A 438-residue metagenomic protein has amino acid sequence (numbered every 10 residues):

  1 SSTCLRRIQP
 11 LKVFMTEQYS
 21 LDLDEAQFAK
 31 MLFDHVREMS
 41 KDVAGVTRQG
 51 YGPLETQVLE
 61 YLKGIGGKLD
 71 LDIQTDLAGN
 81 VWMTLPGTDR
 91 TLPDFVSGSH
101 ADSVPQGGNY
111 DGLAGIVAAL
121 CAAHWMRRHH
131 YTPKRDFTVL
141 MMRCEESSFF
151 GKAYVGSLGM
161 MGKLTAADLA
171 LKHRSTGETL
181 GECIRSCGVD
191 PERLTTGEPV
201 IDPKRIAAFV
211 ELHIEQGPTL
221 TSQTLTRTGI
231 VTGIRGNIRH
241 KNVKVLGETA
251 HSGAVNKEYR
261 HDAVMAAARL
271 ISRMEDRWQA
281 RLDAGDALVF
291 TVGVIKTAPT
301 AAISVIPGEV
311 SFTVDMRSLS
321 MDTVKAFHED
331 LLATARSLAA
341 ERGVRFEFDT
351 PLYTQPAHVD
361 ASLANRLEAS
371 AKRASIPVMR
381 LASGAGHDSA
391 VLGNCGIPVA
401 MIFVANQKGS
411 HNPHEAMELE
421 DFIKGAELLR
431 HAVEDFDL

Functional and structural regions predicted by a protein language model:
T16-G52, D168, S410-H411: N-terminal capping segment at the start of a domain
D24, A29-L32, V36, G98-S99 (+1 more regions): Zn-dependent metallopeptidase/amidohydrolase metal-coordination segment
G45, D76, T132-P133, L194-E198 (+5 more regions): Flexible, glycine/charged-enriched surface loops at secondary-structure junctions
T47-Y51, V289-T300, M316-L319, R345-A364 (+1 more regions): A short beta-alpha structural unit
K63-K68, D72, D76, W82-G181 (+2 more regions): Active-site metal-coordination/substrate-binding segment of hydrolases, especially metallo-dependent peptidases
S97-H100, Q106-E146, R239-V245, A254-W278 (+3 more regions): Alpha-helical metal-binding/catalytic segments enriched in His/Glu/Asp
C144-E145, G151-D322: Midchain, well-structured core segments that form catalytic/ion-binding scaffolds
H251-R281, H328-A333, V378, V404-L438: His/Asp/Glu-rich mid-to-C-terminal helical/loop segments that flank catalytic regions of hydrolases
